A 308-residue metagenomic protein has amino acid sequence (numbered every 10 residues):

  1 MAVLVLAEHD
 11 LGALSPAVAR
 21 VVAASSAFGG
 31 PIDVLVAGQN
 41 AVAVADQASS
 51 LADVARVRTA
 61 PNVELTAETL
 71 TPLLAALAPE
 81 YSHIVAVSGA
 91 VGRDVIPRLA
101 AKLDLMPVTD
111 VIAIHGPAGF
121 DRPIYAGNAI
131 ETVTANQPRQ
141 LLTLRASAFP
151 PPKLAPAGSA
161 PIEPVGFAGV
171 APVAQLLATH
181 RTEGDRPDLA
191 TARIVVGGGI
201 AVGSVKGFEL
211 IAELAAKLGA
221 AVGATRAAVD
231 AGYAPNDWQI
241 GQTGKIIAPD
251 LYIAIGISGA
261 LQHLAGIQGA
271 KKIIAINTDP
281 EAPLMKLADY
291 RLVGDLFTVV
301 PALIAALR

Functional and structural regions predicted by a protein language model:
M1-R308: N-terminal glycine-rich FAD/FM-binding segment characteristic of electron-transfer flavoproteins
